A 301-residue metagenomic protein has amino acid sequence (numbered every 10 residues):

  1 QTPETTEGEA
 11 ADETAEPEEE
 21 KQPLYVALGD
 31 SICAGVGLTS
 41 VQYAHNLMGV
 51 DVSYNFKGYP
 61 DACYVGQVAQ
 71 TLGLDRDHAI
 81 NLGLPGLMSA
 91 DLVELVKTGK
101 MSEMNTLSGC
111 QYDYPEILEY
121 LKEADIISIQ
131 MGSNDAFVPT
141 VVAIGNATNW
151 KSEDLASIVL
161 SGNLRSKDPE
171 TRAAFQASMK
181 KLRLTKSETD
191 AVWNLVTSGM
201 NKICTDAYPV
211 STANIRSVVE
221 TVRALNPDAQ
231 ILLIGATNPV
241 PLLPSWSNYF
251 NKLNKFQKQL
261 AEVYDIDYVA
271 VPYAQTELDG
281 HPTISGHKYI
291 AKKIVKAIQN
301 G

Functional and structural regions predicted by a protein language model:
Q1-E4: Sec-dependent signal peptide cleavage junction
D12-P85, E119, A177, T283 (+1 more regions): Serine-esterase "nucleophile elbow" of acetyl-processing enzymes
A34, M88, V240: Flexible, glycine-rich phosphate/dinucleotide-binding loops and adjacent beta-alpha linkers at cofactor/substrate
V36-S40, L92-E94, V138-A143: Short, solvent-exposed loop/turn and secondary-structure capping segments
V41-D51, T98, I144-T148, Y249: Glycine-rich, phosphate-binding/catalytic loops in enzymes
P85-Y114, P282: Charged, often glycine-rich, active-site loop that binds/positions anionic groups
N105-G301: Alpha-helical cap/lid subdomain in secreted, periplasmic, or secretory-pathway luminal O-acyl-processing enzymes
